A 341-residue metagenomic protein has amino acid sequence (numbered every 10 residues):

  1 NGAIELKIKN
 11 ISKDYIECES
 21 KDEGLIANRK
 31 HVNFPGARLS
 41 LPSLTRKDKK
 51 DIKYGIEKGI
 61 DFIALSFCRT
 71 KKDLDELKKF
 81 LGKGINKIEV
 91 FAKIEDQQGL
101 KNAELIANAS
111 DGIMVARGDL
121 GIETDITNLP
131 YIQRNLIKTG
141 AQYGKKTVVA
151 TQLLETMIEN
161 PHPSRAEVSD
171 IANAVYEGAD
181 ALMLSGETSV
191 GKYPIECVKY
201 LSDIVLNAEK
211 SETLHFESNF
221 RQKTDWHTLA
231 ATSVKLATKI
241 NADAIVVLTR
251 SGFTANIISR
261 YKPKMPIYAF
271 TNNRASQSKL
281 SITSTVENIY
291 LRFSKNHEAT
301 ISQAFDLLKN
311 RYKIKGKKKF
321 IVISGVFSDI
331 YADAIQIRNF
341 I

Functional and structural regions predicted by a protein language model:
N1-I341: Non-catalytic helical/linker scaffolds that mediate oligomerization, partner binding, and domain coupling around large
